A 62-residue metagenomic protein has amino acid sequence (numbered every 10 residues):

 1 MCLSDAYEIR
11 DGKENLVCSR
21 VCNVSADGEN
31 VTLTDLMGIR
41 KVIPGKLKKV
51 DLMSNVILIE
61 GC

Functional and structural regions predicted by a protein language model:
C2, A6-C62: Compact, glycine-rich, soluble single-domain proteins
